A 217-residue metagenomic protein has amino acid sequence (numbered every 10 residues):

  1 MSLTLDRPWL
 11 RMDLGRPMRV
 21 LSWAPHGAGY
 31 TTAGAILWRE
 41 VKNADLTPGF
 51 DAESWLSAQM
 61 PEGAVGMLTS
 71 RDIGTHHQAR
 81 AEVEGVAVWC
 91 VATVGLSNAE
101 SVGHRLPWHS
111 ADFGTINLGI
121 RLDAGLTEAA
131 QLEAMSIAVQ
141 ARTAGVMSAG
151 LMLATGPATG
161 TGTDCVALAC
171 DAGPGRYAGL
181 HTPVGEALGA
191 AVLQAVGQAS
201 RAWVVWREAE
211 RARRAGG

Functional and structural regions predicted by a protein language model:
M1-G217: Alpha/propeptide regions of enzymes that mature by internal proteolysis
